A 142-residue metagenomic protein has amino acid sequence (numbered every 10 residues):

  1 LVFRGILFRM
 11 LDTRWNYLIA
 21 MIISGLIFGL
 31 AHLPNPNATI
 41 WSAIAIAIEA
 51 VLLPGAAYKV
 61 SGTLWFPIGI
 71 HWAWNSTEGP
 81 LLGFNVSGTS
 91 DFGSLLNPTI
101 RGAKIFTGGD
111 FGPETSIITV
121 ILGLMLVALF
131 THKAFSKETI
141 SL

Functional and structural regions predicted by a protein language model:
L1-I23, A56-T63: Membrane-interface helix/loop boundary segments of multi-pass membrane proteins
L1-V2, I6, P34, A73 (+1 more regions): Active-site His/Glu-centered metal-binding helix of metallohydrolases
N16-L33, A47-V51: Small-polar-interrupted transmembrane alpha-helices in polytopic inner-membrane proteins
L18-I23, I44-A45, W65-G69, I117-I118: Hydrophobic alpha-helical transmembrane segments
A31-W41: Membrane-interface helix caps and helix-loop-helix hairpins in membrane proteins
A43-K104: Functionally important transmembrane alpha-helices
A103-L124: Hydrophobic alpha-helical transmembrane segments
A128-L142: Membrane-interface capping segments at transmembrane-helix boundaries
